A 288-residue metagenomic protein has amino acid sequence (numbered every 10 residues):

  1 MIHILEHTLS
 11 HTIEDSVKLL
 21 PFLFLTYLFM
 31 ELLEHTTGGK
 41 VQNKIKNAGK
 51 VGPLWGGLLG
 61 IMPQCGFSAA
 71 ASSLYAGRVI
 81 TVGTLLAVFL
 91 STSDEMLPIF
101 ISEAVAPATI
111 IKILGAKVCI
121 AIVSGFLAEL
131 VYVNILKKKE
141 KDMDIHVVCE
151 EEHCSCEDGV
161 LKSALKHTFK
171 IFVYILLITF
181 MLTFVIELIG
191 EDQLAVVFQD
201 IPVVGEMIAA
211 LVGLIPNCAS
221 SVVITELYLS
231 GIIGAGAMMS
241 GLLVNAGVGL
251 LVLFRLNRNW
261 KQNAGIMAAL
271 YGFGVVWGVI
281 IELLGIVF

Functional and structural regions predicted by a protein language model:
M1-L32, K112-E206, M267, Y271-F288: Selected transmembrane alpha-helices and immediately adjacent juxtamembrane segments of polytopic inner-membrane
K18, F22, E34-G38, Q42 (+2 more regions): Short helix-loop boundary/capping segments at the starts of domains
P21, E34-T37, L97-P98, I120 (+1 more regions): Hydrophobic side chains within alpha-helical segments
F29-L58, L194-Q199: Membrane-embedded helical hairpins/re-entrant loop segments and their flanking transmembrane helices within multi-pass
T37, L253-G272: Interfacial loop-to-transmembrane junctions
K46-N47, T84-F89, A264-A269: Cytoplasmic-side transmembrane-helix entry/capping segments in multi-pass membrane proteins
L59-G115, I186-N257: Membrane-interfacial helix-loop connectors
